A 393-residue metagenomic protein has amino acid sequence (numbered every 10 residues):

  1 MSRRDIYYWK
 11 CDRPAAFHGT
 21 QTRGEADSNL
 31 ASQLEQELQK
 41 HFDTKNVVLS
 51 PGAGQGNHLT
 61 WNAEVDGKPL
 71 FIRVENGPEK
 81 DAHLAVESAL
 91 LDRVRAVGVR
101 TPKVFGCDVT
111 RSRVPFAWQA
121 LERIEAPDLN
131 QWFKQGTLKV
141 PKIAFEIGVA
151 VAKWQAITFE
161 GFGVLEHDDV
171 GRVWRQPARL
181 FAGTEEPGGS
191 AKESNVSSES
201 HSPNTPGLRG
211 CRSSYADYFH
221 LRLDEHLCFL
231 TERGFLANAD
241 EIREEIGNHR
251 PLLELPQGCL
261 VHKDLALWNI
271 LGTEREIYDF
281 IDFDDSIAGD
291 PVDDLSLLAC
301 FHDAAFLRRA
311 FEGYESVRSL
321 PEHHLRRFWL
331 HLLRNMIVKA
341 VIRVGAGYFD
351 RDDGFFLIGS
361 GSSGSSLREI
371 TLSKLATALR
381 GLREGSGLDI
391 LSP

Functional and structural regions predicted by a protein language model:
M1-P115, S200, E276-Y278, A378-P393: Conserved NTP-binding catalytic cores of kinases and kinase-like/nucleotidyltransferase enzymes across multiple kinase
C11, A15, G19, F145 (+3 more regions): Helix-rich C-terminal or lid/interface subdomains of diverse kinases
E25-K45, K139-V140, A144-F145, A152-K263 (+2 more regions): An alpha-helical support segment within catalytic cores of ATP-dependent transferases
Q33, V86-A89, E146, E244-E245 (+2 more regions): Short, conserved clusters of charged catalytic residues that mark active-site and nucleotide-handling motifs
S50-T205, R209: ATP-binding pocket architecture of kinase catalytic cores
L59-E64, I72, V104, E185 (+2 more regions): Active-site acidic catalytic loop and adjacent metal/ATP-binding pocket of ATP-dependent phosphoryl transfer enzymes
N76, E125, L267, D285 (+1 more regions): Short, glycine/acidic-enriched loop or turn micro-motifs at the edges of active sites
T137-L138, G171, D279, S296-L298: Glycine-rich, phosphate-binding/catalytic loops in enzymes
